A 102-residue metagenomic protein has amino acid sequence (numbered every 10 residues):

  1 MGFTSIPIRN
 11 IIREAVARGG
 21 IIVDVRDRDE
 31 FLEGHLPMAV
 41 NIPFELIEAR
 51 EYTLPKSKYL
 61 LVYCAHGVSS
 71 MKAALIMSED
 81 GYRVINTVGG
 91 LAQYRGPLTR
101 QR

Functional and structural regions predicted by a protein language model:
M1-G20, R28-Y59, V68-R102: Rhodanese-like catalytic fold shared by cysteine-dependent sulfurtransferases and DSP/PTP-type phosphatases
D24: N-terminal glycine-rich beta->alpha transition that marks the start or flank of a dinucleotide-binding site
Y63-C64: Short, surface-exposed ligand- or partner-binding patches at beta-edge/loop junctions that are enriched in aromatics
